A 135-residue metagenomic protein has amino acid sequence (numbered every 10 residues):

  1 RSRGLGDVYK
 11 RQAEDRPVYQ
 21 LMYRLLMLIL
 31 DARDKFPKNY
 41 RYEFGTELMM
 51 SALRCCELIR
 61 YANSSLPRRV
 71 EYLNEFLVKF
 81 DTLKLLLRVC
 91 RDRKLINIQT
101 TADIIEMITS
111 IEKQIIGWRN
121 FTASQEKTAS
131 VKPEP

Functional and structural regions predicted by a protein language model:
R1-Y9: Single conserved hydrophobic/aromatic residue that forms the stacking wall/gate of nucleotide- or nucleobase-binding
A13-L21, L30: Secondary-structure capping and domain/repeat boundary segments
Y23, L53, N74-L77, D81 (+2 more regions): Generic structural signal for well-ordered, non-transmembrane alpha-helical segments in soluble/cytosolic regions
L25-R41, Y61-P67: Helix-loop segments that flank and shape redox-cofactor active sites
I29, R33, C55-I59, L87 (+1 more regions): Hydrophobic recognition helices of helix-based DNA-binding modules
Y42-T46, M50, V70-L77, T101-E106: Short, charged, amphipathic alpha-helical segments
R69-I96: Mid-chain, well-packed structural core segment of small domains
Q99-P135: Amphipathic, coiled-coil-like alpha-helical segments
